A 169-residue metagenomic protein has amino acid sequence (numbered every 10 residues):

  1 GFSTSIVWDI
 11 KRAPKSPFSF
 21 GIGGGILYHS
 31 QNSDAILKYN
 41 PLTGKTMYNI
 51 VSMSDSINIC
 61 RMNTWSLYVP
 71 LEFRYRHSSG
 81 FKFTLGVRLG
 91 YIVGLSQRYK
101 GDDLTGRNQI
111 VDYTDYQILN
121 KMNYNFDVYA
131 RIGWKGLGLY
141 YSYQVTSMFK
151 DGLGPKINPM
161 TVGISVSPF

Functional and structural regions predicted by a protein language model:
G1-S5, F149-D151: Surface-exposed strand-loop-strand hairpins of Gram-negative outer-membrane beta-barrel proteins
T4-I10, G24-I26, V69-Y75, L85-Y91 (+3 more regions): Residues on the lipid-exposed face of transmembrane beta-strands in outer-membrane beta-barrel proteins
K11-S19, H77-G80: Short loop/turn motifs that connect adjacent beta-strands in outer-membrane beta-barrel proteins
R12, Y28-D34, Y91-Q97, G138 (+1 more regions): Gram-negative outer-membrane beta-barrel proteins
S16-Q31: Face-selective signature of the C-terminal outer-membrane beta-barrel domain
P17-S19, E72, K82, G138: Membrane-spanning beta-strand positions in outer-membrane beta-barrel proteins
S30-T64, I92-T105, Q109-Y129: Extracellular/periplasm-exposed beta-strand and loop segments of Gram-negative cell-envelope proteins, dominated by
I110-F169: Predominantly the C-terminal beta-signal and adjacent terminal strand-loop region of outer-membrane beta-barrel
